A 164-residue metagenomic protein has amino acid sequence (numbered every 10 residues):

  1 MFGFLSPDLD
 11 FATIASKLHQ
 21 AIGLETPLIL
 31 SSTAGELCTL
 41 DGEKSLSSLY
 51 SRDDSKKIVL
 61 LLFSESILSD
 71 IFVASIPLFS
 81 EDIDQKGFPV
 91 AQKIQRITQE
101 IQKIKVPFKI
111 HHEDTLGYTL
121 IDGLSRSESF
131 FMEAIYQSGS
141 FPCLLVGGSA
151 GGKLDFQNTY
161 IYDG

Functional and structural regions predicted by a protein language model:
M1-G164: Cofactor- and metal-binding active-site motifs of prokaryotic enzymes that mediate redox/radical or nucleophilic
